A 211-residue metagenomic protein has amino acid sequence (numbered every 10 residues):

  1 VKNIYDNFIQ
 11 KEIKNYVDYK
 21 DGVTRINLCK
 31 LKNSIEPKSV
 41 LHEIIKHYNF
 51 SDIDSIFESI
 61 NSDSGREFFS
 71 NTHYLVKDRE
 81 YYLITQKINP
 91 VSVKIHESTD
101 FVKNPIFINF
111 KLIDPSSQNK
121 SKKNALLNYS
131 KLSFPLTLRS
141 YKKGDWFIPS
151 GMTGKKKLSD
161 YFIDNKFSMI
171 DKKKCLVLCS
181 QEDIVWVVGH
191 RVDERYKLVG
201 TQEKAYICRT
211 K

Functional and structural regions predicted by a protein language model:
V1-K211: AMP-forming adenylation/ATP pyrophosphatase catalytic core
